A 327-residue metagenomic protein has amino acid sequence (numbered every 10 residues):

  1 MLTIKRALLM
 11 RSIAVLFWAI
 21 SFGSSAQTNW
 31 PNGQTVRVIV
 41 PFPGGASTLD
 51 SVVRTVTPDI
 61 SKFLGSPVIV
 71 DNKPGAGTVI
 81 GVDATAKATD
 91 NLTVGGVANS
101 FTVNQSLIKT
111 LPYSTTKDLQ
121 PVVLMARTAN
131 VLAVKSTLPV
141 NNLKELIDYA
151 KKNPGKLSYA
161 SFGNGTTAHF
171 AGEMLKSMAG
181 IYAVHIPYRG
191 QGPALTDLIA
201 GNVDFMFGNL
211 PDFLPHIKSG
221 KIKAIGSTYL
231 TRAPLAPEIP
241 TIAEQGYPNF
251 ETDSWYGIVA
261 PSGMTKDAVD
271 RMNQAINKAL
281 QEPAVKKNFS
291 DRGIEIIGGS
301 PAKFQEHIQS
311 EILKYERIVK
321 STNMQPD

Functional and structural regions predicted by a protein language model:
L2-I13: Bacterial N-terminal signal peptides that target proteins for export
S21-G23: N-terminal signal peptide c-region/cleavage motif recognized by signal peptidases
Q27-K117, K156, G180-F205, G298 (+1 more regions): N-terminal (or domain-start) structured segment
N32-V36, A84-T93, S106-P193, I242 (+1 more regions): Hinge/capping helix and adjacent helix->loop/strand transition within the periplasmic-binding protein
G96-F101, S161, Q191, G208-F213 (+3 more regions): Beta->alpha turn/N-cap motifs
F101-T110, H169, K176-M178, F205-I239: A ligand-binding cleft/hinge motif common to bilobed small-molecule-binding domains
R127, F213-Q281, L313: C-terminal lobe and pocket-closing loops of periplasmic/extracytoplasmic Venus-flytrap solute-binding proteins
S300-P326: Extracellular/periplasmic bilobal clamshell ligand-binding domains
